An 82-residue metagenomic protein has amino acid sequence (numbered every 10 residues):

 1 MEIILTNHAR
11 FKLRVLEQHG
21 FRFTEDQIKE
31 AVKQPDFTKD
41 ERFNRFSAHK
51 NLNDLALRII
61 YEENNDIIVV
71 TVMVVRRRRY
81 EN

Functional and structural regions predicted by a protein language model:
M1-N82: Ribonuclease/tRNase effector modules and their secretory precursors
